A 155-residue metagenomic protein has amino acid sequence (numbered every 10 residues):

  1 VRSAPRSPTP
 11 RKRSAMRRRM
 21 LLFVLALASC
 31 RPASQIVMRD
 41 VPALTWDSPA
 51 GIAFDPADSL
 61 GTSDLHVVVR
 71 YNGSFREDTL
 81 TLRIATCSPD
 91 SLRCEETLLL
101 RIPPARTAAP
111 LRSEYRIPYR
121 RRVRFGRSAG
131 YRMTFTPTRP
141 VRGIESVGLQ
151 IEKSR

Functional and structural regions predicted by a protein language model:
L27-S29: C-terminal motif of bacterial Sec signal peptides marking the signal peptidase cleavage site
R31-S34: Bacterial signal peptide processing site
V37-S59: Post-signal peptide N-terminal segment of mature Sec-exported envelope proteins
L60-V67, R122-P140: Noncatalytic modules at the cell exterior or secretory-pathway interfaces, chiefly beta-strand-rich lectin/adhesion
V67-S74: Short amphipathic, basic-aromatic surface patches that mediate peripheral association with negatively charged
D78, P140-I151: Edge beta-strands of jelly-roll/beta-sandwich modules across compartments, strongly enriched in secreted/luminal
T97-F125: An anionic, turn-rich surface loop/hairpin at beta-sheet edges that serves as a generic interaction/coordination patch
